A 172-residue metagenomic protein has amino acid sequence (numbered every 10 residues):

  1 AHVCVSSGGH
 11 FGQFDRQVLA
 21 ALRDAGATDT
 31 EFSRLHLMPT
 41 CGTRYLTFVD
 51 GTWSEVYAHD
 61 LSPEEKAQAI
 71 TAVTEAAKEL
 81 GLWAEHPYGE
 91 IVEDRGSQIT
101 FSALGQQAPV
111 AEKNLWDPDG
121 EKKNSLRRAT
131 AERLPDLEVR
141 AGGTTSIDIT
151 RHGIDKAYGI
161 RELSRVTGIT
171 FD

Functional and structural regions predicted by a protein language model:
H2-Y88: Active-site phosphate-binding/coordination module
A84-D172: Conserved acidic, metal-coordinating active-site core of Asp-based, Mg2+-dependent phosphoryl-transfer enzymes
